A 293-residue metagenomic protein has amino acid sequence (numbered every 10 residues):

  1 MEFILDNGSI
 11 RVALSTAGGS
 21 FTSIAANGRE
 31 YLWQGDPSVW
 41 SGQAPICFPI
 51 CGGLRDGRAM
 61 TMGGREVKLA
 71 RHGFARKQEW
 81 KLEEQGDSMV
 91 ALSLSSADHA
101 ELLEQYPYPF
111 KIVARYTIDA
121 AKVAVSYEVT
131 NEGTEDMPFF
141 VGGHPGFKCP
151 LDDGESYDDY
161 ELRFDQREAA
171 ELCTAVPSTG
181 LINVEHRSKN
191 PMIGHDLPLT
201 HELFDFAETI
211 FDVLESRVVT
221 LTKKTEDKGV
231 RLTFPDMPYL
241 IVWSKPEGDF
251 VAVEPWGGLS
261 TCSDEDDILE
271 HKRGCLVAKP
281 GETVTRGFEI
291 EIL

Functional and structural regions predicted by a protein language model:
M1-C47, C51-M62, E66-A70, E215-D236 (+1 more regions): Beta-strand-rich N-terminal accessory domains
F3, V12, V90-L92, I112-A114 (+5 more regions): Hydrophobic residues positioned within well-ordered beta-strands of beta-sheet architectures
L5, S96-D98, L102-L151: Acidic, contiguous internal or C-terminal segments within carbohydrate-active enzymes that form a structured patch used
L14, Y127-G133, S244, I292: Asparagine-centered strand-capping/turn motif at beta-strand->loop junctions
Q43, K228-L293: Active-site pocket scaffolds in enzymes
C51-G53, G73-Q78, P107-K111, E155 (+2 more regions): Short solvent-exposed loop/turn micro-motifs enriched in small/polar/acidic residues
R65, L69-A120: Extended, loop-rich substrate-binding clefts of extracytoplasmic carbohydrate-active enzymes
C149, D153-F234: Active-site/ligand-binding surface loops and adjacent short beta/alpha elements that line catalytic pockets across
